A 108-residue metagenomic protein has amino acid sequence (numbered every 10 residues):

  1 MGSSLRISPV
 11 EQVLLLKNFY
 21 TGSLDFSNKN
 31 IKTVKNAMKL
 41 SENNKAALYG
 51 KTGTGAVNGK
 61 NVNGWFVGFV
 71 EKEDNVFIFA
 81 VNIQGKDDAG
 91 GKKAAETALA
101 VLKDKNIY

Functional and structural regions predicted by a protein language model:
M1: Conserved catalytic neighborhood of penicillin-recognizing serine enzymes
S4, S8-P9, V13-Y108: Structured C-terminal helix/loop/strand segments within mature extracytoplasmic catalytic/sensor domains
